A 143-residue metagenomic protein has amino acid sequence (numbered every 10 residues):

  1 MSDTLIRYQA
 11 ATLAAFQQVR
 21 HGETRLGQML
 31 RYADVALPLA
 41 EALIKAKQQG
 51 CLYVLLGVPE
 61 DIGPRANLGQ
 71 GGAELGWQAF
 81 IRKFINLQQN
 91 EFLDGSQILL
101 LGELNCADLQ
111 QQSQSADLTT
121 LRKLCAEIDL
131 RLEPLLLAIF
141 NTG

Functional and structural regions predicted by a protein language model:
S2-G143: Metal-dependent C-N hydrolase catalytic cores
